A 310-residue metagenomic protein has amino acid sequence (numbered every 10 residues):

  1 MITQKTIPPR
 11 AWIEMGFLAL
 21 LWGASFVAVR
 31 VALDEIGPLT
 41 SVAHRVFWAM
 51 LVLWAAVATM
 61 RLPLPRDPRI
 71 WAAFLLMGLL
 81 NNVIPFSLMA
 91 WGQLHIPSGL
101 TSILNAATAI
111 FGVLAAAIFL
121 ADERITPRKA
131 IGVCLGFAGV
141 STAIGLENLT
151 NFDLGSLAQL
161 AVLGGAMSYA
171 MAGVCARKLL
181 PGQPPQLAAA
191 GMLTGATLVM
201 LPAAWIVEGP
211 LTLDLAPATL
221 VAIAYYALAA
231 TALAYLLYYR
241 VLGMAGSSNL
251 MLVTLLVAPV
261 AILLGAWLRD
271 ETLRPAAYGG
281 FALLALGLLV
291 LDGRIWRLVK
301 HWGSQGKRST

Functional and structural regions predicted by a protein language model:
M1-A43, L79, W91, N151-K178 (+2 more regions): Glycine-/small-residue-enriched transmembrane alpha-helix faces in small-molecule transporters and effluxers
I2, A24, A28-V31, E35 (+6 more regions): Membrane-interface helix-cap regions at the ends of transmembrane helices in multi-pass membrane proteins
I7-W12, E35-L39, A43, R66-A72 (+3 more regions): Juxtamembrane helix-entry segments on the extracytoplasmic side of multipass membrane proteins
R10, E35-I84, A107-A115, M167-C175 (+4 more regions): Transmembrane alpha-helices of multi-pass small-molecule transport proteins
L21, S25-V29, W54-N105, S141-T142 (+1 more regions): Specific transmembrane alpha-helical segments of multi-pass solute transporters/efflux pumps, especially DMT/EamA
V42-H44, N82, T101-A107, V174-L198 (+1 more regions): Helix-helix packing/entry segments at the starts of transmembrane helices
L53, G112-L114, I118, G136 (+6 more regions): Transmembrane alpha-helical segments that form core, pore/gating elements of small-molecule transporters/exporters
L53, L75, A107, A115 (+4 more regions): Hydrophobic transmembrane alpha-helices of multi-pass small-molecule transport proteins
